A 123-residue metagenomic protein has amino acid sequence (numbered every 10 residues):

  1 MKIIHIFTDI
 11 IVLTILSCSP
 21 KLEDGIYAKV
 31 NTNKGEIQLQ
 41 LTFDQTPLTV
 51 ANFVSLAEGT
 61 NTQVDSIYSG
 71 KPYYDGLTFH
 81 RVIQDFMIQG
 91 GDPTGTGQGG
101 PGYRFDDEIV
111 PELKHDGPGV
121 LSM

Functional and structural regions predicted by a protein language model:
I4-L16: Sec-dependent N-terminal signal peptides
L16-M123: Cyclophilin-like peptidyl-prolyl cis-trans isomerases
